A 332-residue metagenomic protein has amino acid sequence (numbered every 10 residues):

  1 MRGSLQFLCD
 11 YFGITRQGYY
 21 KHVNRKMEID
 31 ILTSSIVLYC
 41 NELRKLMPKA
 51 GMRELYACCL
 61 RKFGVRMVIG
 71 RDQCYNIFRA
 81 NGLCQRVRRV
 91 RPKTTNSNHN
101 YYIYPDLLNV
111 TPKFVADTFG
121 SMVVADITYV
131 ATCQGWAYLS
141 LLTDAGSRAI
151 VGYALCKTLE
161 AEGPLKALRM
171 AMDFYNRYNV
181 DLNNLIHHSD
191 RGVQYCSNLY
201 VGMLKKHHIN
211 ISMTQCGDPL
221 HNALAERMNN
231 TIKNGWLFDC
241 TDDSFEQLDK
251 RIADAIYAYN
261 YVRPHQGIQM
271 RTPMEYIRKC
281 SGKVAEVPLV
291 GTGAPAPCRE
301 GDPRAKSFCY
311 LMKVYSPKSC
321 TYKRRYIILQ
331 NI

Functional and structural regions predicted by a protein language model:
M1-L8, F12: Double-stranded DNA-binding cores of transcription factors and transposases
C9, R16-A116, D218, T272-G282: Basic, flexible linker segments flanking DNA-binding modules in nucleic acid-interacting mobile-element proteins
C9, Y19, C40, L55 (+15 more regions): Mobile genetic element proteins and their domesticated derivatives, centered on retroelements and DNA transposons
V68-L141, K166-M170, F174-R177, D181-N184 (+1 more regions): Mobile-element integrase/transposase regions, centering on the N-terminal DNA-binding/Zn-coordinating module
R88-K93, I186-R191, K205-L224, C240-F245: RNase H-like polynucleotidyl transferase catalytic core
D144-A145, C156-E162: A short acidic/small-residue loop/turn micro-motif
N179-S197, Q215, N222, Q269-M274: Acidic/histidine-rich, metal-coordinating catalytic segments
N198, K205-I209, T231-I332: C-terminal domain-tail junction helix/linker
